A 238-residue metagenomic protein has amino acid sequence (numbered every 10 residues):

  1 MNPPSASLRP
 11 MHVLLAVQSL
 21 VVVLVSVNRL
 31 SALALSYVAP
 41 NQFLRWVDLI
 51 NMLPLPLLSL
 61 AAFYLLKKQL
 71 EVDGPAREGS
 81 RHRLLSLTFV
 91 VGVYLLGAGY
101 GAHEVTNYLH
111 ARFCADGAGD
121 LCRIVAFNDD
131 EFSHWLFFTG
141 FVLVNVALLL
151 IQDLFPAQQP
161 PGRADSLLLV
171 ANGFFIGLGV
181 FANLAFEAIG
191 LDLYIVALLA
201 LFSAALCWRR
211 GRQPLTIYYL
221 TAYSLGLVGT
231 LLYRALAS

Functional and structural regions predicted by a protein language model:
M1-D120: N-terminal topogenic module of multi-pass integral membrane proteins
S5-A6, L70-L85, F155-D165, C207-Y218: Membrane-interface helix-boundary motifs at transmembrane edges
V27-P40, V105, L178-E187, L232-S238: Juxtamembrane "helix-exit" motif on the non-cytosolic side of transmembrane helices
A61-K68, F138-P161: Transmembrane alpha-helical segments in integral membrane proteins
I124-V146: Hydrophobic alpha-helical transmembrane segments
F175-F202: Short alpha-helical packing/oligomerization segments
V196-C207, L225-V228: Alpha-helical transmembrane segments and their membrane-interface exit regions
I217-S238: Final/C-terminal transmembrane alpha-helix of multipass membrane proteins
